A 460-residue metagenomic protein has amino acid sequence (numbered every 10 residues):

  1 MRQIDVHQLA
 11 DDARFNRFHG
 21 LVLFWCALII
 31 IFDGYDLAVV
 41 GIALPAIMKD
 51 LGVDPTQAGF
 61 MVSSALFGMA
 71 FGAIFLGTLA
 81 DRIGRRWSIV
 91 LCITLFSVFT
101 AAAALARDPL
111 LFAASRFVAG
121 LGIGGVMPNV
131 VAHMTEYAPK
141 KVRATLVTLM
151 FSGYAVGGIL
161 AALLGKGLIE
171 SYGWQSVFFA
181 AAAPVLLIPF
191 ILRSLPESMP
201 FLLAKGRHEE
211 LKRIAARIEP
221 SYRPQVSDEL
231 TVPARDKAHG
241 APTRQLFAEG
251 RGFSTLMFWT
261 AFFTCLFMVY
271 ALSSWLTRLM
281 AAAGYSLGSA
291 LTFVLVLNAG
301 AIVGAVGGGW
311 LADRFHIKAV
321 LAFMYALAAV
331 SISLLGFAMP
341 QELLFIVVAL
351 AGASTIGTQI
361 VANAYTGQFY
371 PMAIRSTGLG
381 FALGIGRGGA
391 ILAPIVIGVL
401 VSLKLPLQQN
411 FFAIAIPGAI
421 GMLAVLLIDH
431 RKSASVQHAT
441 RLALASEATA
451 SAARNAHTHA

Functional and structural regions predicted by a protein language model:
M1-A460: Transmembrane-helix signature of 12-pass secondary carriers
